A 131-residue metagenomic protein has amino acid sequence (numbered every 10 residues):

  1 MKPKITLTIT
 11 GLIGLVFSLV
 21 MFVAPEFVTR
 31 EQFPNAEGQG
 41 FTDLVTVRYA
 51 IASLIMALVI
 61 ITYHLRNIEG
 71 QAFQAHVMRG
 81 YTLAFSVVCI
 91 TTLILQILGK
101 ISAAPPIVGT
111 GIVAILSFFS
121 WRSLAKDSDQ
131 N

Functional and structural regions predicted by a protein language model:
M1-K2, N67-A75, L98-S102, S128-N131: Membrane-interface helix-boundary motifs at transmembrane edges
K4-V23, S53, L83, I115-L116: Alpha-helical transmembrane segments of multi-pass integral membrane proteins
I13-A52: Hydrophobic transmembrane helix segments
M21, I61-R66, T91-Q96, S117-W121: Structural signal for membrane-spanning alpha-helices in multi-pass inner-membrane proteins, emphasizing helix cores
D43-N67, L83-V87: Core segments of alpha-helical transmembrane spans in multipass integral membrane proteins
H76-T92, T110-S117: Hydrophobic alpha-helical membrane segments
I90-I107, S123-A125: Membrane-helix boundary connector in multi-pass membrane proteins
V113-N131: Membrane-water interface at the C-terminal end of transmembrane alpha helices
